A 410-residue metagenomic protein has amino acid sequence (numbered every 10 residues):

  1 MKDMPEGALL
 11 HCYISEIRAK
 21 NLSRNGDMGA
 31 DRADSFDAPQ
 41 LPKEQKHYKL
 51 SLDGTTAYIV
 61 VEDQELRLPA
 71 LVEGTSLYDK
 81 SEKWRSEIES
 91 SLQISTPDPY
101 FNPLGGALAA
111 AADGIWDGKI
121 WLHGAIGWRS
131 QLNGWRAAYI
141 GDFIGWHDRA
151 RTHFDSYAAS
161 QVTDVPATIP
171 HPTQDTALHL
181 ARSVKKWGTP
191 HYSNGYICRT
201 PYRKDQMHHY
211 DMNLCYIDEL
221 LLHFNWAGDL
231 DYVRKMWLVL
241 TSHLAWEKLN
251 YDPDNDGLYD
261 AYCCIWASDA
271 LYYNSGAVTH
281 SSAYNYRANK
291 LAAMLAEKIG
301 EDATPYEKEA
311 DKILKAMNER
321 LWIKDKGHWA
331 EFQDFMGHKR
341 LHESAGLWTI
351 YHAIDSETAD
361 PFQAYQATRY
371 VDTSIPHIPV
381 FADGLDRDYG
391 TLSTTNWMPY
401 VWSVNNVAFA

Functional and structural regions predicted by a protein language model:
M1-W128, H147, A159, T163 (+5 more regions): Acidic/polar, glycine-enriched structural segments that form the non-catalytic walls/loops of the carbohydrate-binding
K2-R18, L22-G26, A138, R151-A158 (+7 more regions): Short, well-ordered alpha-helical packing segments
Q40-P42, S51, W116-D117, T200 (+3 more regions): Short, ordered beta-strand-loop transition motifs
K43-H47, W135-Y139, G337-H338: Short alpha-helical segments and helix-capping/turn motifs at coil-helix boundaries
V72-K83, P103-A107, W146-S160, P172-A177 (+5 more regions): Extended, well-ordered alpha-helical scaffold segments
K83-R234, L341-T358, Q363-Y370, D383-A410: Substrate-binding groove/exosite segments of carbohydrate-active enzymes
E89-S91, S95, S268-S275: Short, charged, low-complexity loops and linkers
N133, T168-P170, Y251-A267, N274-H280 (+2 more regions): Catalytic cores of carbohydrate-active enzymes
